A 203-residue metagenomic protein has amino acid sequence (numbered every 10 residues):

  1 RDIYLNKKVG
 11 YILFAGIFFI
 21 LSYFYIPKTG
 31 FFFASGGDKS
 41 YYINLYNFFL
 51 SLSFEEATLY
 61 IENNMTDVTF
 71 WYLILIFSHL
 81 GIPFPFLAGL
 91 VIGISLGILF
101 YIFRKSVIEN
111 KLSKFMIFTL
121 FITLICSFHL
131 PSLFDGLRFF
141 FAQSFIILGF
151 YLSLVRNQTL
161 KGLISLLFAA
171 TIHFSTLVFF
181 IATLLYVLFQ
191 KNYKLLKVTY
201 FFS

Functional and structural regions predicted by a protein language model:
R1-S22: Start-transfer (signal-anchor) and selected internal transmembrane alpha helices of multi-pass inner/ER membrane
F24-E55, W71, V178-S203: Alpha-helical transmembrane segments and terminal signal-anchor/GPI-anchor hydrophobic tails, characterized by long
N44-N47, L59-I82: Short hydrophobic/aromatic helix or loop-helix immediately within or flanking a transmembrane segment in polytopic
L90-E109: Transmembrane-helix motifs of polytopic, lipid-linked glycan transferases
F103-I125: Transmembrane-helix signature of polytopic, membrane-embedded enzymes that assemble or transfer cell-envelope glycans
P131-I147: Multi-pass, polyprenyl lipid-linked donor-dependent membrane glycosyltransferases
I146-K161: Membrane-interface transmembrane helices that cradle and orient dolichyl/undecaprenyl
L166-L184: Transmembrane helices and adjacent periplasmic/lumenal helix-loop junctions of polyprenol-phosphate-dependent
